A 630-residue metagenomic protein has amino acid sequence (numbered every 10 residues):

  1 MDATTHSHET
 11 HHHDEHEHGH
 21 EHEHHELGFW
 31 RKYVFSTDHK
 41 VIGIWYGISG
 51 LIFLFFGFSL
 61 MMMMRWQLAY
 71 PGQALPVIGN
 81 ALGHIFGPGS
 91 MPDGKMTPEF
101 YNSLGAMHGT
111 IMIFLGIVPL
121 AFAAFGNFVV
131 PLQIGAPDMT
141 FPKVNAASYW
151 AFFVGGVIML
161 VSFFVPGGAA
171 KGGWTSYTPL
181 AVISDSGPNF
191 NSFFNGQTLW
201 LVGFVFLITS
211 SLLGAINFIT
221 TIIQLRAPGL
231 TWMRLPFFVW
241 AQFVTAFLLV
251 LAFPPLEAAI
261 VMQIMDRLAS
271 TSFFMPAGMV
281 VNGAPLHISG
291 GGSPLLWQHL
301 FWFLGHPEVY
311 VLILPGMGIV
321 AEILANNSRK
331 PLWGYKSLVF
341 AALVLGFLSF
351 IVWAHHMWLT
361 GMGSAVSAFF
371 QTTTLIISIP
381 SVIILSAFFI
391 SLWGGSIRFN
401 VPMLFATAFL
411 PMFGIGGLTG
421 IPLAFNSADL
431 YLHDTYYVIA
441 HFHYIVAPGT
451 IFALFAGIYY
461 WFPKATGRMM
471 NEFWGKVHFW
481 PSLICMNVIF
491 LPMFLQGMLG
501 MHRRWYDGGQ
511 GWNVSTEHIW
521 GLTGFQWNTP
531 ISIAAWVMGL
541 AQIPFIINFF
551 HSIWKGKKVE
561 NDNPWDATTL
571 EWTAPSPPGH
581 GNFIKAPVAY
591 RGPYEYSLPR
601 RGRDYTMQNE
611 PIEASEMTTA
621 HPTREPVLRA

Functional and structural regions predicted by a protein language model:
D2-A630: Membrane-embedded and interfacial regions of multi-pass energy-transducing membrane proteins
